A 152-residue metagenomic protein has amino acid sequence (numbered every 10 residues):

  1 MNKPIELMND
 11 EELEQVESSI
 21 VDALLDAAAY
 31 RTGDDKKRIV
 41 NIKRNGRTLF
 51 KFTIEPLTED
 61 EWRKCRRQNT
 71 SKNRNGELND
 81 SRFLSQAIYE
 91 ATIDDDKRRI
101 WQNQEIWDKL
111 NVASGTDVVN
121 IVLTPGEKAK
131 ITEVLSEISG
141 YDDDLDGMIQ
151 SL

Functional and structural regions predicted by a protein language model:
N2-D26, Y30, L145-L152: Low-complexity intrinsically disordered segments
N2-L7, R44-L152: Short, surface-exposed, charged amphipathic helix/loop patches that serve as local interaction elements
L24-K43: Short acidic, Pro/Gly- and aromatic-enriched capping/linker segments at domain boundaries
